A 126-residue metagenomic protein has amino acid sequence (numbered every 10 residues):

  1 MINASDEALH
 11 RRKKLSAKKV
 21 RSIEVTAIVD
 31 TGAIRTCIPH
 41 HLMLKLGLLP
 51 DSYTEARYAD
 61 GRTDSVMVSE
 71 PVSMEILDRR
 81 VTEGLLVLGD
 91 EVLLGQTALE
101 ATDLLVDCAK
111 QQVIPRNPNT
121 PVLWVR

Functional and structural regions predicted by a protein language model:
M1-R126: Pepsin/retropepsin-fold aspartyl endopeptidases
